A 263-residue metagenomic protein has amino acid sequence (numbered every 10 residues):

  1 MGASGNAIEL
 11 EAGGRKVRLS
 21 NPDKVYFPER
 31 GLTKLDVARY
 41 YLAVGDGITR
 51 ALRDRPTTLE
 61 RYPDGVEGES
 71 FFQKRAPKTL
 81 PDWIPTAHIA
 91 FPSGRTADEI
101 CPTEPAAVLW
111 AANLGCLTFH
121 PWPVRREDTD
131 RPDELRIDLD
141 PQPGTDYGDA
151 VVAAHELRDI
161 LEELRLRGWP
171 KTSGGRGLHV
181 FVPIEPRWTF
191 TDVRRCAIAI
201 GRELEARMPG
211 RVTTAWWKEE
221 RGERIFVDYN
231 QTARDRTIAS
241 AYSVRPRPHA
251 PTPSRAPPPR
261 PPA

Functional and structural regions predicted by a protein language model:
M1-G31, A38, T49, R53 (+3 more regions): C-terminal accessory nucleic-acid interaction domains of nucleic acid-metabolism proteins
G2-G13, A38, A43-P143, Y147 (+3 more regions): SsDNA-processing nucleotidyl-transfer enzymes
V25, G47, G65, K78 (+4 more regions): Short loop/turn segments at secondary-structure transitions that flank enzyme active sites
E60-Y62, G168-G174, A215-E219: Short beta-strand
Y147-L166, V193-M208: Long, well-ordered alpha-helical scaffolding segments within enzyme catalytic domains, especially pronounced
G148, K171, I184-R187: Nucleic-acid 5′ end/cap handling module spanning
T172-V182: Short, conserved phosphate-binding/catalytic loop or strand-edge motifs used in phosphoryl-/nucleotidyl-transfer
F181-R194: Catalytic palm subdomain of template-directed nucleic-acid polymerases, centered on the conserved carboxylate motif
